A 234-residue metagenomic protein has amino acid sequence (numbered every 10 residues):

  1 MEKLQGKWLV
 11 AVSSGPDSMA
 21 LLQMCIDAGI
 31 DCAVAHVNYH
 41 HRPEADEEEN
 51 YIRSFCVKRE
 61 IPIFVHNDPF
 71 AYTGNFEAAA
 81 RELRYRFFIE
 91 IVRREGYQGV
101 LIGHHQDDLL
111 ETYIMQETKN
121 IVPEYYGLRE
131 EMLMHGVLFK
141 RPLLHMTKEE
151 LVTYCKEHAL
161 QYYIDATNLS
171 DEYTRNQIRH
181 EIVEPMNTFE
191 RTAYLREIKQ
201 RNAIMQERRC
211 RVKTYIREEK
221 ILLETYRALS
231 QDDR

Functional and structural regions predicted by a protein language model:
M1-Y154, H158-H180: Core alpha/beta nucleotide-donor-binding catalytic domains of modification enzymes
E2-S14, D68, M132-H135, I198-R234: AMP-forming adenylation/ATP pyrophosphatase catalytic core
E95-Y113, L195-I216: Electropositive, surface-exposed helix/loop patches at the edges of structured domains that serve as adaptable
N120, H158, P185-F189, E197 (+1 more regions): Change "in soluble alpha/beta enzymes" to "in soluble alpha/beta proteins
L143, S170, A193, T225-L229: A general boundary/transition motif marking the beginning of the first structured unit of a protein
T147, N187, S230-D233: Residues that cap or delimit alpha-helices
N168-N176, A193-A203: Internal, active-site/partner-interface "lid" segment
T174-T188, Q206: Active-site-proximal catalytic alpha-helix in oxidoreductases
